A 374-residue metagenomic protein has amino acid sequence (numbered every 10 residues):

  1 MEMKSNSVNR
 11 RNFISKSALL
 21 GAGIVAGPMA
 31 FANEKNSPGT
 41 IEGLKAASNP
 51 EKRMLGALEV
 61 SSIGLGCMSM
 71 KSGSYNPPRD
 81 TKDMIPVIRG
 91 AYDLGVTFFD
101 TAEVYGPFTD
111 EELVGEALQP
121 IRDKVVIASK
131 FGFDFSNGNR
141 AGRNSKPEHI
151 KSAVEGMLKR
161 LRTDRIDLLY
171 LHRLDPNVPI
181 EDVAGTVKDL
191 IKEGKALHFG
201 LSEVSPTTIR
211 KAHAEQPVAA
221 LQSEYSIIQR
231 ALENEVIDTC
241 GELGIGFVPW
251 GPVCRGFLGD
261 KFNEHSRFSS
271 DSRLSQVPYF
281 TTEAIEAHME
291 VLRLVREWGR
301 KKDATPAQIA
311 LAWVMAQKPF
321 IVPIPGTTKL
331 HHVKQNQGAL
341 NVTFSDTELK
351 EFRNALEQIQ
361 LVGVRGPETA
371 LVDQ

Functional and structural regions predicted by a protein language model:
E2-K4, I14, K35-P50, K71 (+7 more regions): Terminal-tail/helix-coil boundary detector
E2-V126, L361: N-terminal binding-site loop/beta-alpha segment at the start of enzyme catalytic domains that lines or forms
L58-I63, G95-T97, R122-V125, T163-D167 (+5 more regions): Short, well-ordered coil/turn segments that N-cap beta-strands
L65, F99, V114, I127 (+11 more regions): Conserved, mostly hydrophobic/aromatic
K71-S74, D134-R140, H332: A short acidic, helix-capping loop that chelates divalent metal ions and anchors anionic groups
I88, E111, G115, V154-E155 (+7 more regions): Generic structural signal for well-ordered alpha-helices, preferentially at hydrophobic/aromatic core positions
N137-A231, E235, G246: Glycine/proline-rich, positively charged, aromatic-decorated active-site loop/lid region on the catalytic face
L232-R267: Aromatic-lined glycan-binding groove of carbohydrate-active enzymes
